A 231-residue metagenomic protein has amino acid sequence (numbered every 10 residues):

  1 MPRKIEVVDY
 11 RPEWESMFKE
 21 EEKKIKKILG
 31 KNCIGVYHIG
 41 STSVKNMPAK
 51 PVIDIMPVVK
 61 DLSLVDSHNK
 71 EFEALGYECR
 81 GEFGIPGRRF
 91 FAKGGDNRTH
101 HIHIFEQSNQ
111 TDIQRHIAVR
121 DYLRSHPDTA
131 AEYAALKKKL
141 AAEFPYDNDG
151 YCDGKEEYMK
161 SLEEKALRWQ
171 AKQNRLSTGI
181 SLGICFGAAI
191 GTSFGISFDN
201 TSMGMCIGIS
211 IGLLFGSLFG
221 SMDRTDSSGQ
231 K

Functional and structural regions predicted by a protein language model:
M1, N46-K50, I113-Q114: Short, flexible turn/loop "capping" segments at secondary-structure junctions
M1-Y37, K160: Helical scaffold of the NTase/Pol beta-like nucleotidyltransferase catalytic core
I25-S63: Active-site nucleotide-donor binding segment shared across nucleotidyl transfer reactions
S67-L75: Short amphipathic alpha-helices in soluble, non-transmembrane regions that often serve as interface/regulatory elements
G76-Q110: Conserved catalytic core of two-metal-ion nucleotidyltransferases
T111-Q173: Catalytic cores of NTP-dependent nucleotidyl/adenyl transfer enzymes across multiple folds
A171-A188, T192-K231: Helix-termini ("caps") and immediately adjacent flexible loops/tails, especially at membrane-solvent interfaces
